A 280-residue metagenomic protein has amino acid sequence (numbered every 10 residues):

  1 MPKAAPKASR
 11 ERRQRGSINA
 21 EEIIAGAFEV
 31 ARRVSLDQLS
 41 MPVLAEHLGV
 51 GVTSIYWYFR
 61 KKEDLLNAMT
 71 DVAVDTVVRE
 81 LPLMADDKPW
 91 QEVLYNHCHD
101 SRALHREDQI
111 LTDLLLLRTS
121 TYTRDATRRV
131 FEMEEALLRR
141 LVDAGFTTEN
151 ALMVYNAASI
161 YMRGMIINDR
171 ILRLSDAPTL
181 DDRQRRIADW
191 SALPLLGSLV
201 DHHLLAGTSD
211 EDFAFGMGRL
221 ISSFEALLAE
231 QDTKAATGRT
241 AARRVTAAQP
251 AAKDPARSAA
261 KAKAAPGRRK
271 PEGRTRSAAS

Functional and structural regions predicted by a protein language model:
M1-D37, D75-D100: N-terminal capping/interface segment
M1-I18, P194-A206, D232-S280: N-terminal intrinsically disordered/low-complexity leader segments
E22, G26, V30-A68: Helix-turn-helix
I24, Q91, Y95, D210-I221: Short, amphipathic alpha-helical "lid/cap" segments that border enzyme active or binding sites
A31, L66-A73, A126-V130: Alpha-helical DNA-contacting segments of helix-turn-helix folds
L81-T123, R129-E132: Hydrophobic alpha-helical connector segments
T119-G145, E149-N156, I166-N168, R186-G197: Amphipathic alpha-helical packing segments from all-alpha helical-bundle domains
Y155, I160-A177, D189-D210, S222-E230: Amphipathic C-terminal alpha-helical segment
